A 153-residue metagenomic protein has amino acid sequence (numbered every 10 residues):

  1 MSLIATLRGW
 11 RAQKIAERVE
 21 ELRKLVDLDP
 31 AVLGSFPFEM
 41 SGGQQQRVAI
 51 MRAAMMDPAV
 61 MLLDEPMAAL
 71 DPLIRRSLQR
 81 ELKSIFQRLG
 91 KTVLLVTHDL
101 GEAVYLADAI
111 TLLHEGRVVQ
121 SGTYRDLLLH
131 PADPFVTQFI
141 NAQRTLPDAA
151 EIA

Functional and structural regions predicted by a protein language model:
Q13-A31, S84: Conserved ABC ATPase "signature" region
F36-M40, Q44: Conserved ABC ATPase signature
I50-M51: Hydrophobic anchor residue at the start of the ABC signature
D57: Conserved catalytic motifs of ABC-family nucleotide-binding domains
M61-E65: Catalytic Walker B motif of ABC-type/P-loop ATPase nucleotide-binding domains
S121-G122, H130: ABC ATPase "signature
